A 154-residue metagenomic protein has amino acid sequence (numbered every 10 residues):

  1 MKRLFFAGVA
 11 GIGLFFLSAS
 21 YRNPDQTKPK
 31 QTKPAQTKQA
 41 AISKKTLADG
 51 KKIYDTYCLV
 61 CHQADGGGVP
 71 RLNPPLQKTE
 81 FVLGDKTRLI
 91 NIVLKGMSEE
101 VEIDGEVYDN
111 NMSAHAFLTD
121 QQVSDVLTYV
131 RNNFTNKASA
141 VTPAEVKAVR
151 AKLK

Functional and structural regions predicted by a protein language model:
M1-P29: Bacterial Sec-dependent N-terminal signal peptides
G8-V9, T32-P34, K137: A periodicity- and composition-biased signal for non-globular, repetitive helical segments
F16, G66, E80-L83, A116 (+1 more regions): Residues at alpha-helix boundaries and short interhelical turns
S18-A19, L47, N73, I90 (+1 more regions): A generic alpha-helix preference that emphasizes hydrophobic side chains
Q26-I53, V149: Electrostatic cytochrome c docking/interface patches
T37-T46, N73-L83, G96-V101: Short charge-dense sequence patches
S43-V69, V82-K95: Sequence/structural segment immediately N-terminal to covalent heme-attachment motifs in c-type and related
P70-Q77, S98-L153: Axial heme c-ligation environment in periplasmic c-type cytochrome domains
